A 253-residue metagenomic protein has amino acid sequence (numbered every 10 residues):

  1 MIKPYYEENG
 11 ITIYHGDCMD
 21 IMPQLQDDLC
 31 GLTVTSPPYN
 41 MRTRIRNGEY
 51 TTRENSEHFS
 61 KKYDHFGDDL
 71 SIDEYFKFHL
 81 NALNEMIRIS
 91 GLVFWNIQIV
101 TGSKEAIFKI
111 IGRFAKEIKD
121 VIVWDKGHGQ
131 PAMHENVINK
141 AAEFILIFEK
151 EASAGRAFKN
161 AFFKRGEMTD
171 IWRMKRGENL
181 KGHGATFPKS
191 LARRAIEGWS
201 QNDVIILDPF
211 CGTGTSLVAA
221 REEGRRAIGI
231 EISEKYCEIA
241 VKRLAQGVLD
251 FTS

Functional and structural regions predicted by a protein language model:
I2-E238: Core catalytic lobe of class I
I2-N9, V241-S253: Short, conserved SAM-binding/catalytic segment of Class I S-adenosyl-L-methionine-dependent methyltransferases
